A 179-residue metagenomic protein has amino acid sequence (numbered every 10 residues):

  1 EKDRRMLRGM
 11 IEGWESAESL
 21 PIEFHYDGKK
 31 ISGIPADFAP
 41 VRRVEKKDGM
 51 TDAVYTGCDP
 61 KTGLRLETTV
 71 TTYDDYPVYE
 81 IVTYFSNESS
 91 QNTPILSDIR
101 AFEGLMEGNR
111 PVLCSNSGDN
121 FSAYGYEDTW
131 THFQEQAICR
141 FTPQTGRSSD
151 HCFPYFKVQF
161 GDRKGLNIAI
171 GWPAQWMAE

Functional and structural regions predicted by a protein language model:
E1-A178: Polysaccharide-binding surfaces and accessory modules of carbohydrate-active proteins
